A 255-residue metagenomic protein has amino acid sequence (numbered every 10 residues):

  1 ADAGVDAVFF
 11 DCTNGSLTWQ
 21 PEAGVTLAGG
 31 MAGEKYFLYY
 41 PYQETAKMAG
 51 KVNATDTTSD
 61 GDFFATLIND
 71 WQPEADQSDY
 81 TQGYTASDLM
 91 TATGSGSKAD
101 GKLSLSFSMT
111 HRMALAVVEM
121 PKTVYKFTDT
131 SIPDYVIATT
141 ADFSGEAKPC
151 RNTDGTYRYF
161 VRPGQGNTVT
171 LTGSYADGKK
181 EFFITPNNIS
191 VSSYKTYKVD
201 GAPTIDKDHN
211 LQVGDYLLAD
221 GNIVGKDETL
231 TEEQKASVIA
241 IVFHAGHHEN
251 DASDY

Functional and structural regions predicted by a protein language model:
A1-A116, P121-T123, T185, S190-G201: Short, low-hydrophobicity acidic/polar segments
T26-G33, M109-H111, T153-D154, Y159-Q165 (+1 more regions): Short, surface-exposed loop and linker segments with low hydrophobicity and enrichment for Pro/Ser/Thr
T26-L27, E44-G50, Y125-T128, N167-T168 (+2 more regions): Short, surface-exposed beta-strand/loop "edge" segments at domain boundaries and coil↔beta transitions
L38, V118, Y159, L171 (+2 more regions): Generic structural hydrophobic/aromatic packing signal, biased to beta-strands
D79, D129-S193: Contiguous ligand/interfacial binding patches
M90, V124-P133, V242: A broad structural signal for short, well-ordered beta-strand segments within beta-sheet-rich domains
G94-K98, K148-P149, I241-H248: Short amphipathic beta-strand and strand-loop transition segments with alternating hydrophobic
S174, N188, Y194-T196, D200-Y255: Short, compositionally biased
